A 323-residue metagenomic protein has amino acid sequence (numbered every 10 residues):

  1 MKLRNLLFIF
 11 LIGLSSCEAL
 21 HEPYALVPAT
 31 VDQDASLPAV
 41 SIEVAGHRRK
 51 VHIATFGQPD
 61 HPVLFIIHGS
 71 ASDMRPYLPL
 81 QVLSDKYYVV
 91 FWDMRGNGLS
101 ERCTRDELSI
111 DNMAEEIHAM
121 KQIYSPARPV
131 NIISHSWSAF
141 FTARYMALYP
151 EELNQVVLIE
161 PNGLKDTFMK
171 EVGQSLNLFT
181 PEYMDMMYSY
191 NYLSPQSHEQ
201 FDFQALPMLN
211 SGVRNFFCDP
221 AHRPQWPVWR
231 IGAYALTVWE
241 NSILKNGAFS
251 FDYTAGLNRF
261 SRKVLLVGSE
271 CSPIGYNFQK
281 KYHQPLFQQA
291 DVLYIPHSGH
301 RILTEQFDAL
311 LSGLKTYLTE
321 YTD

Functional and structural regions predicted by a protein language model:
C17-V63, K86, T319-D323: Alpha/beta-hydrolase fold catalytic core
R49-E101: Conserved HGGG/HGGXW glycine-rich cap/lid loop of the alpha/beta-hydrolase fold
N112-V130: Conserved acidic catalytic loop of the alpha/beta-hydrolase fold
R128-E171: Conserved hydrolase catalytic core segment
V156-L193: Flexible "cap/lid" loop of the alpha/beta hydrolase fold
Y188-C271: Alpha/beta-hydrolase
R259, V264-I295: Conserved loop-alpha-helix segment in the C-terminal half of the alpha/beta-hydrolase fold that carries the catalytic
A290-D323: Catalytic active-site module of serine/aspartate enzymes centered on a nucleophile-bearing elbow/loop
